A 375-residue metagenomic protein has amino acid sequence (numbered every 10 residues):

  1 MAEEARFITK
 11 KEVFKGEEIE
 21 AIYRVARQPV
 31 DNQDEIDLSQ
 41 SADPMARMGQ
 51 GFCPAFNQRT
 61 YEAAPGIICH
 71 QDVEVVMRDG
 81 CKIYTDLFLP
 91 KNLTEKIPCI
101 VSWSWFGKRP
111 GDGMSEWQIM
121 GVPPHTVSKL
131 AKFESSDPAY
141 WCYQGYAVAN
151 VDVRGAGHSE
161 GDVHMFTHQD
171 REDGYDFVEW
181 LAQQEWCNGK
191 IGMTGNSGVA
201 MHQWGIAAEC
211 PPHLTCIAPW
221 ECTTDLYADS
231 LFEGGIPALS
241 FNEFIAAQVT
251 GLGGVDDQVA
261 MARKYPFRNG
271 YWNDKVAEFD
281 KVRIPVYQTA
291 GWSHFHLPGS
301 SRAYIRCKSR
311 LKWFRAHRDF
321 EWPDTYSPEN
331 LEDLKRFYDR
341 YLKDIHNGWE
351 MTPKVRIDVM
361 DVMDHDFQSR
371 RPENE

Functional and structural regions predicted by a protein language model:
A2-C81, P212, K281-I284, A290 (+1 more regions): Alpha/beta-hydrolase-fold serine-hydrolase catalytic core, especially in secreted/extracellular enzymes
D86, E95-W105: Short beta-strand element of the alpha/beta-hydrolase
S102, G107, N150, S159 (+9 more regions): Catalytic cores of eukaryotic secretory-pathway lumenal/extracellular enzymes that build and remodel glycoconjugates
P124-F133, S240-E278, I284-P285, G291 (+1 more regions): Mobile cap/lid helix-loop segments that gate and shape the active-site cleft of serine hydrolases
K132-F133, Y143, M165-E185: Alpha/beta-hydrolase active-site loop
P138-H158: Conserved alpha/beta-hydrolase
G157-G174, W322-N330: Catalytic nucleophile-loop/oxyanion-hole region of alpha/beta-hydrolase and closely related hydrolase-like folds
E179-T250, D257: Primarily recognizes the serine-hydrolase "nucleophile elbow" in alpha/beta-hydrolase and SGNH/GDSL folds
